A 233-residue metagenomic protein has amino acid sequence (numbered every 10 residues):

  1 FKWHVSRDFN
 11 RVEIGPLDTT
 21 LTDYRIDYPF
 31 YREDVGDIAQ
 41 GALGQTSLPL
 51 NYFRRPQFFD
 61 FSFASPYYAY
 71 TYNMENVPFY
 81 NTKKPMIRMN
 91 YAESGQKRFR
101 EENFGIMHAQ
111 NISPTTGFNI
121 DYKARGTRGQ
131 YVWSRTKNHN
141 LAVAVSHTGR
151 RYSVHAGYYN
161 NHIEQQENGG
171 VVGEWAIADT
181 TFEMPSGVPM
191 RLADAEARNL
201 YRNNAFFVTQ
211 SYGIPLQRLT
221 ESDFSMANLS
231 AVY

Functional and structural regions predicted by a protein language model:
D34-I38, G129-N138, A144-A205: Outer-membrane beta-barrel translocator/channel fold
D60-P66, N73-H108, G129-Q130: Short strand-turn segments of transmembrane beta-barrel domains in outer membranes, especially the first one or two
V77-K84, P114-T115, R151, P215-A231: Short loop/turn motifs that connect adjacent beta-strands in outer-membrane beta-barrel proteins
M89-E93, Y122-A124, A156-N160, L229-Y233: Transmembrane beta-barrel strands of outer-membrane/channel proteins
S94, R125-T127, Y159-Q165, G213-Q217: Structural signature of outer-membrane beta-barrel domains
E101-A144: Surface-exposed extracellular loop regions of Gram-negative outer-membrane beta-barrel proteins
I106-Q110, V143-G149, V208-I214: Residues on the lipid-exposed face of transmembrane beta-strands in outer-membrane beta-barrel proteins
V188-Y233: Face-selective signature of the C-terminal outer-membrane beta-barrel domain
